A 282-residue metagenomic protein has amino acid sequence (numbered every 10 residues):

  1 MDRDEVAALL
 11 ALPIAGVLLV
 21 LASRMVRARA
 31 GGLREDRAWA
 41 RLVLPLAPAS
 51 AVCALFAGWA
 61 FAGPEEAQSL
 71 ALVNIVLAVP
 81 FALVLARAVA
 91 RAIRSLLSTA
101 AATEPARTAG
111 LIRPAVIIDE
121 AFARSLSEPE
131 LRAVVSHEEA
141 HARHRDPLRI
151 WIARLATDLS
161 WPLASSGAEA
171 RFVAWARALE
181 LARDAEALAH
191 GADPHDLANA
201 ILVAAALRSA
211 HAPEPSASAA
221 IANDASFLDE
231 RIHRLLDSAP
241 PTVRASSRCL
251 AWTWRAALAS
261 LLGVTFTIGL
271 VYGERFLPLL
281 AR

Functional and structural regions predicted by a protein language model:
M1-T103, A245-R282: Hydrophobic or amphipathic, alpha-helical segments that drive membrane association/targeting
V26-D36, V73-I150, G167-A245: Polar-ligand-bearing catalytic/cofactor-coordination segments of membrane-embedded or membrane-tethered inner-membrane
H144-D146, P162-L163, G263: Short, surface-exposed, polar/charged, turn-prone segments marking secondary-structure boundaries
R149-D158: Basic, amphipathic juxtamembrane/active-site segments that coordinate anionic phosphate or diphosphate groups
L159-G167: Short glycine/proline- and charge-enriched loop/turn segments that cap or connect secondary-structure elements
